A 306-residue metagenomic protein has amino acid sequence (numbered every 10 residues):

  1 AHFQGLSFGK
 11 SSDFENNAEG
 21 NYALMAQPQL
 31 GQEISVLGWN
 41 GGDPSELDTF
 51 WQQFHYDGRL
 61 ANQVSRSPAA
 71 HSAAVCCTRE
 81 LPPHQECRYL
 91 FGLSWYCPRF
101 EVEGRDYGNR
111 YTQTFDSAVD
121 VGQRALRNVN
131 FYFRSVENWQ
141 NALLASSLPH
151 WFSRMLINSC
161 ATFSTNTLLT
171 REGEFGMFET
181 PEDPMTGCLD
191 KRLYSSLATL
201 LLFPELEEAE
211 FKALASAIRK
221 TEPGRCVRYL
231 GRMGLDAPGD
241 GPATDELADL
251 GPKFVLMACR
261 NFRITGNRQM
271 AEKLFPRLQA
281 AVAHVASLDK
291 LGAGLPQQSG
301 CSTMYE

Functional and structural regions predicted by a protein language model:
A1, S7, F14-E15, Y111-Y132 (+1 more regions): Aromatic-rich carbohydrate-recognition surfaces in CAZymes
A1-L189: Acidic/polar, glycine-enriched structural segments that form the non-catalytic walls/loops of the carbohydrate-binding
L24, C77, F91-L93, S159 (+5 more regions): Generic structural hydrophobic/aromatic packing signal, biased to beta-strands
R99-F100, T265, Y305-E306: A generic structural signal for short coil/turn motifs at secondary-structure boundaries
E103, L143-S147, M270-L274, G294-Q297: Short, glycine/acidic-rich hinge or "gate" loops at secondary-structure transitions that mediate conformational
P149-P181, L214-D245, S287-E306: Extended glycan-interaction surfaces of carbohydrate-active proteins
